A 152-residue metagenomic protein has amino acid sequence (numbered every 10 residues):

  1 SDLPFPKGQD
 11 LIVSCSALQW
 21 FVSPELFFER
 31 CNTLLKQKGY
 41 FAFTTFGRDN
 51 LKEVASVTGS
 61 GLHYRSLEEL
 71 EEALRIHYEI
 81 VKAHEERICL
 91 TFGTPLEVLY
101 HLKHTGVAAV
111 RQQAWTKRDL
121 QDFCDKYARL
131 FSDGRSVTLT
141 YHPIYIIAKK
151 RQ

Functional and structural regions predicted by a protein language model:
S1-F5: Short loop/turn elements that flank and shape the SAM/SAH-binding pocket of Class I
P6, R65, K82-Q152: Conserved Class I S-adenosyl-L-methionine
D10-E25, T45: A short SAM/SAH-binding and catalytic strip from SAM-dependent methyltransferases
V22-L26, E53, E97: Generic recognition of short, well-ordered alpha-helical segments
E25-Y40: A short glycine-rich, Lys/Arg-flanked "PGG" loop and its adjoining helix->strand segment in the class I
K36-P95, A108-R118: Conserved catalytic/acceptor-binding region of the Class I
